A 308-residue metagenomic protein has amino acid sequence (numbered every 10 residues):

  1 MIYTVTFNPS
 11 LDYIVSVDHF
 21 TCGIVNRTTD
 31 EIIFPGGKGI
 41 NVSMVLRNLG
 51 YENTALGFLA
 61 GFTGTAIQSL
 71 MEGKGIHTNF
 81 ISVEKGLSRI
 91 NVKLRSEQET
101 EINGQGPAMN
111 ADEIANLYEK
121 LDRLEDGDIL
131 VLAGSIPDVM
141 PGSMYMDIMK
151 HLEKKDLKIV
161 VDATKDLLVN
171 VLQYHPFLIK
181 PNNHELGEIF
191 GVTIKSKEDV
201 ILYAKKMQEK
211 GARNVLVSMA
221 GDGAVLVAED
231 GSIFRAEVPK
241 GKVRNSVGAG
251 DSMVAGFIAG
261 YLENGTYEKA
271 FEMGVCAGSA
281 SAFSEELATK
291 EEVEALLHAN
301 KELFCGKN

Functional and structural regions predicted by a protein language model:
M1-L56, G64-A66, N308: Glycine-rich phosphate/adenosyl-contacting loop at the front of the ribokinase-like
I2, E52-T54, T78-N79, I159 (+1 more regions): Hydrophobic anchor at the start of a short beta-strand that flanks the dinucleotide cofactor-binding loop
I24, N48-D128, A295-N308: Conserved N-terminal subdomain of the carbohydrate kinase-like
R47, E153, L262: Gly/Ala-rich phosphate-binding loop of Rossmann-like dinucleotide-binding domains, activating on the conserved
E101-N103, D128-G134, D162, K180-E185: Short beta-strands and strand-loop turn motifs
A108-R123, G127-L152, K158: Hydrophobic alpha-helical segments and helix pairs
S143-D230: Conserved phosphate/ATP/ADP-binding segment of small-molecule kinases
E198-N308: Conserved phosphate-binding/catalytic region of the ribokinase-like
